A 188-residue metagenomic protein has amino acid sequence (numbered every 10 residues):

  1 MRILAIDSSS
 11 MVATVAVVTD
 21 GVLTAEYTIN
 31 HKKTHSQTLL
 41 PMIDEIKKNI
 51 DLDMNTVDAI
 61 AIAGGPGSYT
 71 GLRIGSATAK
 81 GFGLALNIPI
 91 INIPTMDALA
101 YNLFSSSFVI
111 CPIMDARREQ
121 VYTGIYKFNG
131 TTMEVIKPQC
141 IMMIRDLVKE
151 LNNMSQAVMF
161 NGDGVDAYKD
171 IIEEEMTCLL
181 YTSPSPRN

Functional and structural regions predicted by a protein language model:
M1-G64: N-terminal beta-alpha supersecondary unit
S8, T14, T34, T70 (+3 more regions): Ser/Thr-centric signal marking residues that sit in or immediately flank functional binding/regulatory motifs
V22, P89-L180: Surface "functional belts" at beta-alpha junctions
T38-P41, A77, A98: Short amphipathic alpha-helical face segments that pack within enzyme cores and frequently flank/anchor catalytic
I46-I50, A85, L103: Stable alpha-helical structural segments in soluble proteins, enriched in small hydrophobic residues
I62-T95: DPxDG-like acidic metal-binding loop motif
Y181-N188: Conserved small/polar residues in nucleotide/adenosyl-binding loops
